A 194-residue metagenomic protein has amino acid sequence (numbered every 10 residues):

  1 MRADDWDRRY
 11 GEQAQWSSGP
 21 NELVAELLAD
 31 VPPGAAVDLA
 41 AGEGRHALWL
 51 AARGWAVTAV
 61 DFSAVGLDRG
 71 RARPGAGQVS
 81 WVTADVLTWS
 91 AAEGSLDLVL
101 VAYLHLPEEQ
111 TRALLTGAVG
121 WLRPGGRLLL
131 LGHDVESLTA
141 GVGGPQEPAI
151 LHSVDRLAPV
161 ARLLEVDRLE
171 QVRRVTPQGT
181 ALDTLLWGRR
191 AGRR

Functional and structural regions predicted by a protein language model:
M1-V31, E136: Conserved class I S-adenosyl-L-methionine
G34-G42: Conserved class I S-adenosyl-L-methionine
E43-T88: Class I SAM-dependent methyltransferase SAM/SAH-binding core
W89-L98: A short acidic, Gly/Pro-enriched loop at the edge of an enzyme's catalytic core that lines a small-molecule cofactor
D97-T111: A short SAM/SAH-binding and catalytic strip from SAM-dependent methyltransferases
R112-P124: A short glycine-rich, Lys/Arg-flanked "PGG" loop and its adjoining helix->strand segment in the class I
G125-H133: Conserved beta-strand signature within the Rossmann-like core of class I S-adenosyl-L-methionine
P148-E165, L169: Short alpha-helix
